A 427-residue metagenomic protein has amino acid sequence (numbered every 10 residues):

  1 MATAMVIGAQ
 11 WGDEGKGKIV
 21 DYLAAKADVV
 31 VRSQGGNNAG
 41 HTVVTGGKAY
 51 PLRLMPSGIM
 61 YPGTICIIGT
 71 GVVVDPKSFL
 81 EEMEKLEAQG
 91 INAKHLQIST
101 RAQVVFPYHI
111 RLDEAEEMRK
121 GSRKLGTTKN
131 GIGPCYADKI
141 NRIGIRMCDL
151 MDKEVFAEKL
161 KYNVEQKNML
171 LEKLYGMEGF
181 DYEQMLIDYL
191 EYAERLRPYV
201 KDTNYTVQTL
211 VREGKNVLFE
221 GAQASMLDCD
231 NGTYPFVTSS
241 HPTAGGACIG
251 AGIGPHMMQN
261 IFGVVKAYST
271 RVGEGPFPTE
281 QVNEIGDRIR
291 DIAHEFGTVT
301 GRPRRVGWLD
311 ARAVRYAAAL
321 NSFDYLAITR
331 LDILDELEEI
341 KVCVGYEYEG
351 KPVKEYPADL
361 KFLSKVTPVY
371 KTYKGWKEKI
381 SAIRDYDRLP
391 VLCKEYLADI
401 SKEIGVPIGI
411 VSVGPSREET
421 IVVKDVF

Functional and structural regions predicted by a protein language model:
M1-F427: Non-transmembrane, aqueous-exposed alpha-helical and coiled segments at domain scale
